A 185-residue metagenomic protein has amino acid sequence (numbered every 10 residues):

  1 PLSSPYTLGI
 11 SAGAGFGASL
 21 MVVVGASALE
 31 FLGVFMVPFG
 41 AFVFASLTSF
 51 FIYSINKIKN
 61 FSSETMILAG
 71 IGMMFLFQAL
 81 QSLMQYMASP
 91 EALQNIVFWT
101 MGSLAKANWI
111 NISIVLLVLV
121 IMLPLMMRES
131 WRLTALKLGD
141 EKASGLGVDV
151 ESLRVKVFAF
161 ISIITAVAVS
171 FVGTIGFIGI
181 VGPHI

Functional and structural regions predicted by a protein language model:
P1-H184: Alpha-helical transmembrane segments in inner-membrane proteins
